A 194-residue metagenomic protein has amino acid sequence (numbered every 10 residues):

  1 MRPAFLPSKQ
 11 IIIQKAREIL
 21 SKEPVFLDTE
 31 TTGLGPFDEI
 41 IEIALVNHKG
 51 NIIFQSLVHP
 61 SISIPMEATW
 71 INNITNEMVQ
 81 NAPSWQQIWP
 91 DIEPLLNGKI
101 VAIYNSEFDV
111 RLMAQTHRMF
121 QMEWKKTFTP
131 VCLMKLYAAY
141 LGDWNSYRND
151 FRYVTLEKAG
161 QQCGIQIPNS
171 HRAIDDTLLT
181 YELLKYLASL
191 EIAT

Functional and structural regions predicted by a protein language model:
F5, R17, S21-P24, P36-I41 (+2 more regions): Metal-dependent phosphoesterase core characteristic of DEDDh/y 3'-5' exonuclease domains
F5-E18, T29: Long, highly charged low-complexity segments
S8, W85, R152: Conserved donor sugar-nucleotide recognition element shared by glycan-biosynthetic enzymes
Q10-Q14, Q87-P90, H117: A generic local structural motif
T29-P36: Short acidic, Gly/Ser-rich segments with clustered Asp/Glu that frequently serve as metal-coordination loops in enzyme
W70-I88: Metal-dependent phosphoesterase signature
W85-G98: Short, basic/hydrophobic alpha-helical segments
